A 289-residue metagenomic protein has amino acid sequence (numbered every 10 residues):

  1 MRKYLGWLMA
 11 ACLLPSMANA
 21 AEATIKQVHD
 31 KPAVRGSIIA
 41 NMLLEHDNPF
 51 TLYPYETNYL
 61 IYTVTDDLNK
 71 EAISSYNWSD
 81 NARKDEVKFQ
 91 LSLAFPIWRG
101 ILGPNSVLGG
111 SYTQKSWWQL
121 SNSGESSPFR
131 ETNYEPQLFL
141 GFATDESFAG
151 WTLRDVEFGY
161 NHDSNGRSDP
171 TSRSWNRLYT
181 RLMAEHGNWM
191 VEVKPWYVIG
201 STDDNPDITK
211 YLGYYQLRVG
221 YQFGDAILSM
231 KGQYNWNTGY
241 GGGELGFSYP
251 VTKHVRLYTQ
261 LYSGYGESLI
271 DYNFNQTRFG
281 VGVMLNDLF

Functional and structural regions predicted by a protein language model:
M1-L43, L288-F289: Cleavable N-terminal export/targeting peptides
A21-I25, S164, I199-S201, S229 (+1 more regions): Intrinsically disordered, low-complexity linker/tail regions enriched in polar/charged residues
E22-S106, Q119-N122: Solvent-exposed N-terminal domain segments of exported/luminal and surface proteins
D67-Y76, R83, W98-Y221, G232 (+3 more regions): Outer-membrane pore/translocation modules
E86, Q90-S92, E135-Q137, Y179 (+3 more regions): Membrane-embedded beta-strand positions in outer-membrane beta-barrel channels/transporters
D225-V255: Glycine/small-residue-rich hydrophobic helix-like segments
G242, F247, V255-S263, E267 (+2 more regions): C-terminal membrane-adjacent module
N275-F289: Outer-membrane beta-barrel "beta-signal"
